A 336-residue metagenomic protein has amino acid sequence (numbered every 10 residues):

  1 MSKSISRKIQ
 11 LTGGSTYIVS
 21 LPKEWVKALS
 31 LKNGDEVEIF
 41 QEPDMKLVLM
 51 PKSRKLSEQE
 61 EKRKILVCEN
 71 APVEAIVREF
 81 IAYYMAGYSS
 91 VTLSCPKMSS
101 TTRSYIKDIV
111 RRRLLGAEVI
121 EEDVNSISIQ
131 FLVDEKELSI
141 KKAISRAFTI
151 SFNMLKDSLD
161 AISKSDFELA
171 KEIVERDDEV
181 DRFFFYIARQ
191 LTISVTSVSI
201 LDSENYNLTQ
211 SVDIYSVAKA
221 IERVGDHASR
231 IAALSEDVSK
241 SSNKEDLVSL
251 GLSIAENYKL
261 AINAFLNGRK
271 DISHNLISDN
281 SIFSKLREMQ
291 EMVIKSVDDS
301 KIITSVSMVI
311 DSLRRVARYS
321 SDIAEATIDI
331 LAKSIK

Functional and structural regions predicted by a protein language model:
S4-I9, G14, S20-K336: Cytosolic, long alpha-helical scaffolding segments
